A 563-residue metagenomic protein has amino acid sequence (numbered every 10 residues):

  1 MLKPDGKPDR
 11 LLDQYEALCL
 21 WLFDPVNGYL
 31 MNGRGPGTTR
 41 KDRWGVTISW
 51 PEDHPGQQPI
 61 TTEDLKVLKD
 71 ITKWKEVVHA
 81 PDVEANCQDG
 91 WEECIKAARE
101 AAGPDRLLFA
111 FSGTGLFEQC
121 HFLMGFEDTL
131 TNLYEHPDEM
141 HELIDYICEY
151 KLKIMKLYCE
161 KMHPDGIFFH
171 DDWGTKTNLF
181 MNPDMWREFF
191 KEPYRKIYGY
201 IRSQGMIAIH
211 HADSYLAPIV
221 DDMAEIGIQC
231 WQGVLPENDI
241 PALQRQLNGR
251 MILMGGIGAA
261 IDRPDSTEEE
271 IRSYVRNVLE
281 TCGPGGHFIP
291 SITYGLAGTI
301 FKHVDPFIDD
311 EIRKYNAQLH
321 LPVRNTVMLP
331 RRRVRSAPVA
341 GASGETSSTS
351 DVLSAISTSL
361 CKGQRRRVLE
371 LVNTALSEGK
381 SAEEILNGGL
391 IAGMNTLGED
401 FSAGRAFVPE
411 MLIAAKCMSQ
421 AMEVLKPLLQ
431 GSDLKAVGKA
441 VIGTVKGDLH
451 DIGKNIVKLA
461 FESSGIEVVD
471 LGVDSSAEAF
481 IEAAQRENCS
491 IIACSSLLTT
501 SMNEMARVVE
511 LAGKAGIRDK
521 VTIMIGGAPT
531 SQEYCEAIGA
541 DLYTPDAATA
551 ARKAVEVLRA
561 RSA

Functional and structural regions predicted by a protein language model:
M1-K7, K41, W50, K69-I71 (+1 more regions): Active-site loop segments of alpha/beta catalytic cores
C19-W21, F168, Q232, S291 (+2 more regions): Conserved beta-strand positions in the central sheet of alpha/beta enzyme cores
F169-P183, I292-Y294, F301, E383 (+2 more regions): Glycine-rich, proline-tolerant flexible connector loops at the mouths of alpha/beta enzymes
S273-P290, Y294-Q318, V508-A563: Active-site/ligand-binding-proximal alpha/beta "capping" segment
R335-S432: Long amphipathic alpha-helical segments
L429-K446: Glycine/charge-rich, flexible interdomain linkers and switch-proximal surface loops that mediate coupling
K454-S464, V469-D541, D546-T549, K553-V555: Cofactor-cradling patches in redox/metallo enzymes
